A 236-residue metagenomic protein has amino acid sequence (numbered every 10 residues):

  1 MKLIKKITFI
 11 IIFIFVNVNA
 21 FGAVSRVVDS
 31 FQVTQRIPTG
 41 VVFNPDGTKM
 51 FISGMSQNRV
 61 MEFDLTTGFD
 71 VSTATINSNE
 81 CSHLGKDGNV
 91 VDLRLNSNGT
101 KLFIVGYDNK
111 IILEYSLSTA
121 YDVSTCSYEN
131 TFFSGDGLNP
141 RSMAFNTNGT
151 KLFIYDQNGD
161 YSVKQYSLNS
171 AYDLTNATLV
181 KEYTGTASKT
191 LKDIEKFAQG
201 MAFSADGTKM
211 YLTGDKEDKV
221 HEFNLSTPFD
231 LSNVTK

Functional and structural regions predicted by a protein language model:
M1-A23: Sec-dependent, cleavable N-terminal signal peptides
R26-V33, N77-L84, S127-S134, V180-K192: A short beta-strand motif characteristic of beta-propeller blades
I37, N89, N139, F197: Beta-rich catalytic cores
P45-D46, S97-N98, T147-N148, A205-D206: Residue-level detector of Asp-centered blade-edge/turn motifs that repeat once per structural unit in beta-propeller
M55, Y107, Q157-N158, D215: Short loop/turn segments immediately following the C-termini of beta-strands
F63-T73, Y115-S124, Q165-N176, F223-N233: Short loop/turn segments immediately following beta-strands, especially the blade-tip and inter-blade linker loops
